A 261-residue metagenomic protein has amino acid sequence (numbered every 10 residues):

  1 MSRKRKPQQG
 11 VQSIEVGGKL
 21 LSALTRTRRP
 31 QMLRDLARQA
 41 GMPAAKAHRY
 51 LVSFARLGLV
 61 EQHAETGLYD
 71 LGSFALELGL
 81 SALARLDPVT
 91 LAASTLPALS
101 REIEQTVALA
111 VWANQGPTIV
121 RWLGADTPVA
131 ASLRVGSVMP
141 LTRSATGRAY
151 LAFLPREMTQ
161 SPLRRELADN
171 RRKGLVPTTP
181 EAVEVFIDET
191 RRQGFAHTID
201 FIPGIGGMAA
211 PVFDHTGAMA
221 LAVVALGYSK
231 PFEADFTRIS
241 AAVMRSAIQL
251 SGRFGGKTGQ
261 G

Functional and structural regions predicted by a protein language model:
M1-R85, V89, I248-G256: N-terminal helix-turn-helix
I14, A64, W112, D214-H215: Short, acidic, Ser/Thr-enriched surface-loop or helix-capping motifs
A23, Y50, T90-E102, A108 (+4 more regions): Amphipathic alpha-helical regulatory segments at dimerization interfaces that relay allosteric signals between sensory
E65-E166: Amphipathic alpha-helical effector-binding/dimerization core of metabolite-sensing transcriptional regulators
S161-R171, A247-G261: Cysteine/selenocysteine-centered motifs that mediate thiol-based redox chemistry or coordinate metal-sulfur cofactors
K173-Q249: Extended hydrophobic
